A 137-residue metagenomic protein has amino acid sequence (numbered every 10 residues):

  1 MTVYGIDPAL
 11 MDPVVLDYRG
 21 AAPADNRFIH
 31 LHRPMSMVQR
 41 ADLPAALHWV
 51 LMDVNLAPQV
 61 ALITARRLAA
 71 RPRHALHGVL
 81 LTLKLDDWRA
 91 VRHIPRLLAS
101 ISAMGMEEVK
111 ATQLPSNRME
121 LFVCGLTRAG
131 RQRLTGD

Functional and structural regions predicted by a protein language model:
T2-W49, A57-P58: S-adenosyl-L-methionine
D12-L16, G20, A24, L62-A129: C-terminal substrate-binding/active-site "lid" region of AdoMet-derived donor-dependent transferases
L51-M52, L81: Redox-cofactor binding/interface segments in oxidoreductases and associated redox assembly factors
M52-D53, Q113: Small/polar loops that bind or transfer phosphate-bearing groups
V54-N55, D87: Hydrophobic alpha-helical scaffolding
A129-D137: Flexible, glycine-/basic-rich loop-and-beta segments that form/coincide with the SAM-dependent methyltransferase
